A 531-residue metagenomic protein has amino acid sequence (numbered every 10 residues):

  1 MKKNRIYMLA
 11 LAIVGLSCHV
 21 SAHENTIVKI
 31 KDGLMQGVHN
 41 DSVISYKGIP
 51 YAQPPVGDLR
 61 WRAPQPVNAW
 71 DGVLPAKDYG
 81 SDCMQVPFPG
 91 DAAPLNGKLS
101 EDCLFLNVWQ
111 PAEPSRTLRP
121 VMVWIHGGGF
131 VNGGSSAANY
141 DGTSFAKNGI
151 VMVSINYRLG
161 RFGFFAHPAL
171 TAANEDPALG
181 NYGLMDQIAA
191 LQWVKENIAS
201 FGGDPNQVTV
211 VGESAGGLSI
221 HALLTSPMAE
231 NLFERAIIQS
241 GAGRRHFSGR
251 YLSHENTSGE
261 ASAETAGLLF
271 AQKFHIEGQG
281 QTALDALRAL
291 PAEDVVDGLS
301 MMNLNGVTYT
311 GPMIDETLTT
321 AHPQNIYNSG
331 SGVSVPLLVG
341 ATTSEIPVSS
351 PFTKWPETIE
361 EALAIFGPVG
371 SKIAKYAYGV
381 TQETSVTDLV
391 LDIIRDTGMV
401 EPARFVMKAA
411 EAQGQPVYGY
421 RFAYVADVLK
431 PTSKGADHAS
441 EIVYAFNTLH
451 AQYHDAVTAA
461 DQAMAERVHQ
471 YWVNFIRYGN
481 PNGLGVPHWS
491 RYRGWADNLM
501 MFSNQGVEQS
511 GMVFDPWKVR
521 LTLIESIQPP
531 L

Functional and structural regions predicted by a protein language model:
M1-M8: Bacterial N-terminal signal peptides that target proteins for export
M8-S17: Bacterial N-terminal signal peptides
V20-N181, I346, D455-V468, I476-H488 (+2 more regions): Non-catalytic accessory segments of hydrolases
A92, Q192, E196, H221-A222 (+4 more regions): Substrate-access "cap/lid" subdomains that shape and gate the entrance to catalytic or ligand-binding pockets
C103, D176-A199, G259-T265: Alpha/beta-hydrolase active-site loop
F201-E213: Alpha/beta-hydrolase fold nucleophile elbow
G212-A222: Glycine-rich nucleophile elbow surrounding the catalytic serine of serine-hydrolase chemistry
E401-L531: Mobile gating loops/cap/lid regions near enzyme active sites that modulate substrate access
